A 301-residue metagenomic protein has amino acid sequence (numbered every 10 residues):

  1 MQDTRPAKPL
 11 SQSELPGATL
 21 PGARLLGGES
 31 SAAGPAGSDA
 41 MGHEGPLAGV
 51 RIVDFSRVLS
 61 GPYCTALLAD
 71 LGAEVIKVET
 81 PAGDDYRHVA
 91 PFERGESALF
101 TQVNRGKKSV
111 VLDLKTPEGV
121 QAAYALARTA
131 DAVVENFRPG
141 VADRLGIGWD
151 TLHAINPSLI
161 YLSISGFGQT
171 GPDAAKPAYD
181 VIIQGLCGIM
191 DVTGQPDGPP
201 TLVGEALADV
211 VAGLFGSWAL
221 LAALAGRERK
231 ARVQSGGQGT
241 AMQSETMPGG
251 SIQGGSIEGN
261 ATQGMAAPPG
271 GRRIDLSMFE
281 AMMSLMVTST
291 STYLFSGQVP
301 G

Functional and structural regions predicted by a protein language model:
M1-A82, T129, N136, H153-I155 (+4 more regions): Acyl-CoA thioester-binding alpha/beta core of soluble enzymes
E44, L186, M190-A241, E245 (+2 more regions): Acidic, glycine-rich segments within the central catalytic cores of soluble metabolic enzymes that bind/position
L47, Y124-R128, K176: A short, aliphatic-rich alpha-helical micro-motif
V53, A98-A154: A structured beta-alpha segment of the ubiquitous adenosine-cofactor-binding alpha/beta core
D70-S109: Glycine-rich phosphate-binding loop and adjoining beta1-alpha1-beta2 segment of Rossmann-like nucleotide-binding folds
H88, A122-A125, G216-A223: Alpha-helical scaffold segments in soluble metabolic enzymes
T116, E135-G194: N-terminal Rossmann-like NAD(P) cofactor-binding subdomain of oxidoreductases, focused on the glycine-rich
